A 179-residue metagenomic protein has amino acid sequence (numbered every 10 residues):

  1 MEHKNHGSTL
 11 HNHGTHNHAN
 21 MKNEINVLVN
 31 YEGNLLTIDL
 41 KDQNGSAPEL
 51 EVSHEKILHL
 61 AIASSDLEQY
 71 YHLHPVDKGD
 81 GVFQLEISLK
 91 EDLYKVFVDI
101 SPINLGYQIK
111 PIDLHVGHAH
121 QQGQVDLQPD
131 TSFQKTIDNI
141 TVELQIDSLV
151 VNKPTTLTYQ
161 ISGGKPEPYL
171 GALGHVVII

Functional and structural regions predicted by a protein language model:
M1-I179: Intrinsically disordered, low-complexity terminal tails/loops enriched in metal-binding residues
